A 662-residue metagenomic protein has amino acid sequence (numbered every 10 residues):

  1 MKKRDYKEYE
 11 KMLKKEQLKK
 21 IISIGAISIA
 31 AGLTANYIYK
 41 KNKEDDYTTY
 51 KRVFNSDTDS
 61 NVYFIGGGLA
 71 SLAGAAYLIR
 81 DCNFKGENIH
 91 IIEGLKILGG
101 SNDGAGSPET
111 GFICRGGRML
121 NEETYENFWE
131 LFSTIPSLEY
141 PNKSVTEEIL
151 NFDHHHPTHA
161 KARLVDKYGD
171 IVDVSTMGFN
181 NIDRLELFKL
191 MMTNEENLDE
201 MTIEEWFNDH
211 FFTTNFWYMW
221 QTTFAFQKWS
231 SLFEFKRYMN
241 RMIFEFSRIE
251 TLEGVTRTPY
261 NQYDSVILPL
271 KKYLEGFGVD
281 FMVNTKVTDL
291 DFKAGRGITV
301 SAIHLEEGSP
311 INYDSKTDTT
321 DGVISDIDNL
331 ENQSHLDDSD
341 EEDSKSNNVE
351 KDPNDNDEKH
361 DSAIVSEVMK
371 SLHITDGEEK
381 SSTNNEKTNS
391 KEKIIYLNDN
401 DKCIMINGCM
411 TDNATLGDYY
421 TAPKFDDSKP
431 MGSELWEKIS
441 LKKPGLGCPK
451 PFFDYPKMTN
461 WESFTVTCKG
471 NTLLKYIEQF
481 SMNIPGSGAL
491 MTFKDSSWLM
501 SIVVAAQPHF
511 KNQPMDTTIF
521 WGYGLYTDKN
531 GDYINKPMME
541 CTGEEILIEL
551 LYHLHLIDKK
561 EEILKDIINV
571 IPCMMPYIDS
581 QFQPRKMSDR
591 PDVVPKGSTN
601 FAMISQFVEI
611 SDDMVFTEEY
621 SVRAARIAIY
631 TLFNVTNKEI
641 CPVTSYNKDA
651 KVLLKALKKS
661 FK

Functional and structural regions predicted by a protein language model:
K2-V62, R80-G86, D321, K655-F661: Extreme N-terminal leader/targeting segments of oxidoreductases
G66-G68: Glycine-rich Rossmann-fold phosphate-binding loop(s) that bind the pyrophosphate of adenine dinucleotide cofactors
I79-A105: Glycine-rich FAD pyrophosphate-binding loop
T110-I149: Conserved FAD-binding subdomain of flavin-dependent enzymes
L138-R241: Rossmann-like flavin
M242-D326, L372-H373, E378, N384-D401: Helical element adjacent to the flavin cofactor pocket in flavoenzyme catalytic cores
I243-T258, E378, Y396, N400-A624 (+2 more regions): C-terminal segments that line or cap access tunnels to active or ligand-binding sites in enzymes and enzyme-associated
F633-K662: Active-site-proximal substrate-binding core of FAD-dependent oxidoreductases
